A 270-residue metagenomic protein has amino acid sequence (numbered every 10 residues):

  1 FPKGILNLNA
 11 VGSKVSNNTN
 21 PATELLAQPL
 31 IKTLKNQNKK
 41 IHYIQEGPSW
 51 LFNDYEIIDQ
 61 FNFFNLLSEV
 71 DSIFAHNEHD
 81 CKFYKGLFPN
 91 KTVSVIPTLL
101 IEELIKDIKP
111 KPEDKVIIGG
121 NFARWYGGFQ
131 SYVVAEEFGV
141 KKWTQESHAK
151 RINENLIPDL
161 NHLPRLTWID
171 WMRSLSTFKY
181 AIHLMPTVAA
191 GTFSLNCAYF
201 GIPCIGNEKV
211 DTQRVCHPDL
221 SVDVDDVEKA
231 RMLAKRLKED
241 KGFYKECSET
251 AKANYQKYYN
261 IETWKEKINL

Functional and structural regions predicted by a protein language model:
G4-N7, E24-N53, F74: Active-site proximal beta-strand in glycosyltransferases
L26, E102-W168: Conserved catalytic-core segment of nucleotide-activated headgroup transferases in glycan assembly
G47-S49, H79, V95-K106, A149-R151: Short beta-strand->alpha-helix junction loop in the catalytic core of nucleotide-activated group-transfer enzymes
Y55-I73, S176: Membrane-proximal helix-turn-helix segments that form the acceptor-binding/catalytic region of lipid-linked
M172, S194-F200, Q213: Short alpha-helical segment that forms part of, or immediately flanks, the ligand-binding pocket in carbohydrate-active
S176-A189, I202: Acidic donor-binding loop of glycosyltransferase active sites
P218-E228, K235-K241: Conserved acidic donor-binding segment of nucleotide-sugar-dependent glycosyltransferases
E239-L270: A charged, aromatic-enriched C-terminal amphipathic alpha-helix characteristic of glycosyltransferases across folds
